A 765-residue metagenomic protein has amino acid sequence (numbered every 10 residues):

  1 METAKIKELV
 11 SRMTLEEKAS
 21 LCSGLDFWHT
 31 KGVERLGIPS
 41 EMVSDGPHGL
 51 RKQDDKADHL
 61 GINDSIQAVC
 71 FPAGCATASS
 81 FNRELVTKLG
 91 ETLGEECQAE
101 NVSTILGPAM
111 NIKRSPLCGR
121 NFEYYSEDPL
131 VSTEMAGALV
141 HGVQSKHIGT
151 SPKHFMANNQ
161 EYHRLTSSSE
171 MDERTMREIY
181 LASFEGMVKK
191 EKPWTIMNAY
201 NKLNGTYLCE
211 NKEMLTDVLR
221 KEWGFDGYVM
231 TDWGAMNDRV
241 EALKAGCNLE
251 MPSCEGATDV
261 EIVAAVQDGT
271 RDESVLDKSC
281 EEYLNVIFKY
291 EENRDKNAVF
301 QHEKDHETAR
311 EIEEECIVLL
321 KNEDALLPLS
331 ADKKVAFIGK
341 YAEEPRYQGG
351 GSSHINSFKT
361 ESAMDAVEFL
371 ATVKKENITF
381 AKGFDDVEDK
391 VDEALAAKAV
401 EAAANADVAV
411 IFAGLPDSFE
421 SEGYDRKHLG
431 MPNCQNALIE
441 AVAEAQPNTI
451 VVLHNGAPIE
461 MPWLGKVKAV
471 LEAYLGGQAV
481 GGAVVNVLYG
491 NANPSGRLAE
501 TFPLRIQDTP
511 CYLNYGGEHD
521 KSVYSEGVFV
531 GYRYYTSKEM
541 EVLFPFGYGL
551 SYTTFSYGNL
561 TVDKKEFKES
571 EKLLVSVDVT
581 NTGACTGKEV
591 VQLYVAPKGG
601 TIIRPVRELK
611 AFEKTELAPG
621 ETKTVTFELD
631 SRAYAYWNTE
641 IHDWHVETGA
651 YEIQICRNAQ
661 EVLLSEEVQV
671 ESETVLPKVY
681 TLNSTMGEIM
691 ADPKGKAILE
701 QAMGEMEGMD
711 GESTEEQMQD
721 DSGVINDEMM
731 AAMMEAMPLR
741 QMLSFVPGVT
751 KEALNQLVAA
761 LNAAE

Functional and structural regions predicted by a protein language model:
M1, M690, K694, V749-E752: Alpha-helix boundary/N-cap detector
M1-K5, Q669-E671, Q717-M718, E765: Basic/polar N-terminal segments that are highly enriched at the extreme N-terminus, encompassing both cleavable
M1-Y636, Y651-Q654, A659: Glycoside hydrolase catalytic-domain context in secreted enzymes
I312, A691-Q701: Thiotemplate assembly-line natural product biosynthesis machinery
S631-T674: Terminal connector regions
S672-A691: Low-complexity, Pro/Ser/Thr- and charge-rich linker/hinge segments at domain boundaries
E700-E765: Extended, compositionally biased non-globular segments
